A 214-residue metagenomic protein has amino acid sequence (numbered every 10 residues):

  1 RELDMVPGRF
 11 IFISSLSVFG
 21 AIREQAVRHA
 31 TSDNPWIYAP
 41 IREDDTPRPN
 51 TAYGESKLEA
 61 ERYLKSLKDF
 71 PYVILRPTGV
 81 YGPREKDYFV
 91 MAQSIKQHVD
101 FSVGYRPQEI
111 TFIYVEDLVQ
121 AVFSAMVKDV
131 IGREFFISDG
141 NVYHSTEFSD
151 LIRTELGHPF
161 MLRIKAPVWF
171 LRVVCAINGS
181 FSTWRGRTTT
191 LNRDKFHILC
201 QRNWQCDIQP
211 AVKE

Functional and structural regions predicted by a protein language model:
E2-A52: Conserved Rossmann-fold NAD(P)-dependent oxidoreductase catalytic core, especially the SDR/UDP-sugar
F19-G20, V73-V90: Flexible, glycine-rich beta-alpha linker
D33-A39, R48-L75: Active-site Tyr-X1-5-Lys
T51, I110-I113, Y143, C206: Residue-level signal for the nucleotide or nucleotide-sugar donor/cofactor binding architecture
E55, E59-A60, E85-V90, G104-M126 (+1 more regions): Substrate-positioning beta->alpha
V90-F112, F160-N203: Alpha-helical membrane-targeting segments
S124-L191, I208: Mid/C-terminal beta-alpha module of Rossmann-like enzyme folds, strongest in SDR-family dehydrogenases/epimerases
C206-E214: Amphipathic terminal alpha-helices
